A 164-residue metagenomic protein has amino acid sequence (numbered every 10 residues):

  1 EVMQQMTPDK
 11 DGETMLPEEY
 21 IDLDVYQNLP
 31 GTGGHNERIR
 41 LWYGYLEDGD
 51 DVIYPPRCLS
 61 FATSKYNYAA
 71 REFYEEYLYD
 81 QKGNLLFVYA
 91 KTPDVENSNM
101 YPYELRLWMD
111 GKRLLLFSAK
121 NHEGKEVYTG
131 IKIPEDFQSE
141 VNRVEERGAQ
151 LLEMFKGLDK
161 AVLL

Functional and structural regions predicted by a protein language model:
E1-R40, S98-L164: Long terminal segments
G31-Y54, F61-N67: Long amphipathic alpha-helical segments with strong coiled-coil/leucine-zipper propensity
L41-V52, E76-Q81, Y101-G111: Aromatic-rich beta-strand edge motifs centered on tyrosine
P55-S60, K82-L85, D110-L116: A short glycine-rich beta-turn/N-cap micro-motif
L59-T92: Mid-length scaffold segments of soluble, non-membrane domains
